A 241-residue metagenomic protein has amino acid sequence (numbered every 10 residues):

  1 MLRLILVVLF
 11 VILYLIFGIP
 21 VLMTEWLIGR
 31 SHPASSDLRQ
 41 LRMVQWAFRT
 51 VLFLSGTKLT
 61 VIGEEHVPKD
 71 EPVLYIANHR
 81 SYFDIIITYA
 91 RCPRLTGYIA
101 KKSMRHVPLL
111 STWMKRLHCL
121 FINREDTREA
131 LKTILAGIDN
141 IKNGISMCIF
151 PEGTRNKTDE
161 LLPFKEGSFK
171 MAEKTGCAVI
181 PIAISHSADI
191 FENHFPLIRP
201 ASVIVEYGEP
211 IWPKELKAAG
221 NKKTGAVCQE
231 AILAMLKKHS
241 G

Functional and structural regions predicted by a protein language model:
M1-I28, R42, E65-P68, K222-G241: Membrane-interfacial terminal anchoring regions of lipid-handling membrane enzymes
I5, L131-G241: Non-catalytic C-terminal accessory region of glycerolipid acyltransferases and related lyso-lipid remodeling enzymes
L22-M43, F53-L54, K69-T127: Catalytic core of membrane glycerolipid acyltransferases/transacylases, capturing the structured, soluble-facing
R39, A47, D84-I87, L109 (+4 more regions): Hydrophobic alpha-helical segments typical of transmembrane helices and their membrane-interface/capping positions
F48, C119-N123, G153-T154: Short, basic, glycine/proline-bearing loop/turn elements
R49-L59: Transmembrane alpha-helices and immediately adjacent membrane-cytoplasm interface residues in multi-pass integral
G56-K58, L95, R116, G144 (+1 more regions): A generic structural signal for alpha->beta connector loops
V61, Y75, Y98, V205-Y207: Generic preference for hydrophobic
